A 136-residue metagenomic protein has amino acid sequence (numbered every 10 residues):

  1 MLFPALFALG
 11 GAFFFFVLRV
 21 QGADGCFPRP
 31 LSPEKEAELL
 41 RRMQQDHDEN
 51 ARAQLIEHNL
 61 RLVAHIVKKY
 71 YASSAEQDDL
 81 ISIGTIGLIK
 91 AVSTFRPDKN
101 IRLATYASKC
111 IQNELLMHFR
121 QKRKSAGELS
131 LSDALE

Functional and structural regions predicted by a protein language model:
P4-K124: Alpha-helical promoter-recognition and RNA polymerase-docking modules of transcription initiation factors, dominated by
E128-E136: Internal acidic/polar
